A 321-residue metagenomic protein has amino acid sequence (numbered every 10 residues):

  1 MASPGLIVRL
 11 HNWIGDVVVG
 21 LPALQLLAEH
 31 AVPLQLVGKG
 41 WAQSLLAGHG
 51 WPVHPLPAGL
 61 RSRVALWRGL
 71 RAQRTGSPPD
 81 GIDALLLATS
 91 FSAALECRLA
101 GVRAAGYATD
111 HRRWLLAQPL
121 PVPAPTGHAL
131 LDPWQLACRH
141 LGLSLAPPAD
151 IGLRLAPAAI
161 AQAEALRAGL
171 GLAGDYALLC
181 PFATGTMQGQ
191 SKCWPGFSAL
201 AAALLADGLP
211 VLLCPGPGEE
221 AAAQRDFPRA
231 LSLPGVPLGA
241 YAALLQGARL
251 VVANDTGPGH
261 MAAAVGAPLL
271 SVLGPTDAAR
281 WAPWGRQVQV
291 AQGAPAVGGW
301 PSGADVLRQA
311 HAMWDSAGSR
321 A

Functional and structural regions predicted by a protein language model:
M1-A321: Catalytic machinery of carbohydrate-active enzymes, primarily nucleotide-sugar-dependent glycosyltransferases
